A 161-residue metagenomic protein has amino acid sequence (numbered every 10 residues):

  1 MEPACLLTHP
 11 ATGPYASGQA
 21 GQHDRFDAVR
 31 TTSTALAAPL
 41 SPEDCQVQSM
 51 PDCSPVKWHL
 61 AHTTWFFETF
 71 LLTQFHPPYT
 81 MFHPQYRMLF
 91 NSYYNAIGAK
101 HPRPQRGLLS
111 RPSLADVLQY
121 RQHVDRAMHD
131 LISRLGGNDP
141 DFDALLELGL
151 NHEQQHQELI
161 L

Functional and structural regions predicted by a protein language model:
M1-G21, L72-D125: Short, helix-capping/interhelical loops that line the mouth of catalytic, cofactor-, or ligand-binding pockets
E2-C45, I132: N-terminal regions that are enriched for targeting/export leaders and immediately downstream pro/stem segments
Q22-R25, V29-L36, T63, S113 (+3 more regions): Alpha-helical packing segments of well-folded alpha/beta enzyme cores
H23, E43-A99, S133-L161: Short, contiguous alpha-helical
S41, P55, S110-S113: Helix N-cap and loop-to-helix transition residues
